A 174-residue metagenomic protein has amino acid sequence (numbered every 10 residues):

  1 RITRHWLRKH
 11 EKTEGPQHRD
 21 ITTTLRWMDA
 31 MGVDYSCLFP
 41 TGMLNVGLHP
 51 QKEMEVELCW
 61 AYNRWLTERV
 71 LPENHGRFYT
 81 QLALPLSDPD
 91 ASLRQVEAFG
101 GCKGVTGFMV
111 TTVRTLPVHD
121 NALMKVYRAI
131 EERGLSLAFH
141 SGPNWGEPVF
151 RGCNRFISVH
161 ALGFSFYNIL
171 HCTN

Functional and structural regions predicted by a protein language model:
R1-N174: Helix-coil boundary/capping segments in enzymes
